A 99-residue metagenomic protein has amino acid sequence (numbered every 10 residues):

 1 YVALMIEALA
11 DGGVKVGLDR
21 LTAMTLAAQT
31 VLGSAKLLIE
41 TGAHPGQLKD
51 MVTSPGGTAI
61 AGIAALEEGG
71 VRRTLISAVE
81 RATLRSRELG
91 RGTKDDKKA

Functional and structural regions predicted by a protein language model:
Y1-T25: Anionic-ligand binding region
M24-A99: NAD(P)-dependent Rossmann-like dehydrogenase/reductase catalytic/cofactor-binding core
